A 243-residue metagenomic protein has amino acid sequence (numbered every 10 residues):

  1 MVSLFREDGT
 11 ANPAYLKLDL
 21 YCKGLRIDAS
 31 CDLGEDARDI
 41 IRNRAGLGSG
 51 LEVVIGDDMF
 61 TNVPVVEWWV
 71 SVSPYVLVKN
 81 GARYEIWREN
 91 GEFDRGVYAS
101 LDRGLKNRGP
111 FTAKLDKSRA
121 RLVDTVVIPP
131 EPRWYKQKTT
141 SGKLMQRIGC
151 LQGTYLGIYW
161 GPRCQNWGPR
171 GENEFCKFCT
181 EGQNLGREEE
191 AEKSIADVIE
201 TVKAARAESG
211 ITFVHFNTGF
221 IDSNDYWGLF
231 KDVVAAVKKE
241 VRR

Functional and structural regions predicted by a protein language model:
M1-Q165: Flexible, acidic/Gly-rich N-terminal and inter-domain linker regions that tether and position cofactor-handling modules
E131-R243: Conserved Radical SAM active-site core
